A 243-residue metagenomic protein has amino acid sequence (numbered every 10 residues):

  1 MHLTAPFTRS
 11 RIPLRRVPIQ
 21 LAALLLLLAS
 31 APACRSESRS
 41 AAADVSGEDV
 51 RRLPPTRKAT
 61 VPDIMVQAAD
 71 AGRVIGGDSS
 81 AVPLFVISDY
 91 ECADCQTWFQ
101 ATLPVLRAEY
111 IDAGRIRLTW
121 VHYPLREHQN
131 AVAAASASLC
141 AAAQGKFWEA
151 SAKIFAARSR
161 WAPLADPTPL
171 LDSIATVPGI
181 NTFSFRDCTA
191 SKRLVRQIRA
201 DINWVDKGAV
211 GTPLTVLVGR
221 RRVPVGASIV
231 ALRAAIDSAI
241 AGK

Functional and structural regions predicted by a protein language model:
H2, C34-R52, L103, D172-K243: C-terminal cap of thioredoxin/glutaredoxin-like
H2-I64, K243: N-terminal targeting signals for export/organelle localization
L28, V86-D89, V210: Processing junctions and N-termini across compartments
V61, A69, S79-A81, A134 (+1 more regions): A structure-centric signal for secondary-structure junctions around beta-strands
M65-V82, Y110: A short beta-strand-turn-helix
V74-I75, W161, V223: Short clusters of hydrophobic/aromatic residues that line enzyme substrate/ligand-binding pockets
S80, F85-T176, G242: Structural alpha/beta surface segment adjacent to cysteine/selenocysteine redox centers across thiol/disulfide enzymes
